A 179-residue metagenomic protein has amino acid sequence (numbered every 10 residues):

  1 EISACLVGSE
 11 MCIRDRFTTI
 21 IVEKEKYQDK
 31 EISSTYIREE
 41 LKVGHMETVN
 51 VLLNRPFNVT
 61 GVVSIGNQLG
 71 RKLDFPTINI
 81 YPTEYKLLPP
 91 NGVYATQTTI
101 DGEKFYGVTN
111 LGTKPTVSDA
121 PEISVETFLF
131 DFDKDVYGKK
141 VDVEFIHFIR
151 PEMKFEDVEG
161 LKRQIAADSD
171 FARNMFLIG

Functional and structural regions predicted by a protein language model:
E1, K26, R38, Y85 (+1 more regions): Generic anion/oxyanion-binding catalytic loop in active/binding sites
E1-G8, C12-I13: Single conserved hydrophobic/aromatic residue that forms the stacking wall/gate of nucleotide- or nucleobase-binding
E10, R14-T19, P56, I100-D101 (+1 more regions): Long, positively charged amphipathic alpha-helical accessory segments at protein N-termini or as interdomain linkers
R14-E25, I32: A short, charged helix-loop
V22, L52, T60-V62, Q97 (+1 more regions): Short, conserved beta-strand edge motifs with alternating hydrophobic and charged residues
E25, K30-D74, I78: Anionic-ligand-binding alpha/beta catalytic cores of soluble enzymes and soluble regulatory domains that recognize
I65-G179: Phosphate/ribose-recognition catalytic cores of enzymes acting on nucleotide-derived substrates
